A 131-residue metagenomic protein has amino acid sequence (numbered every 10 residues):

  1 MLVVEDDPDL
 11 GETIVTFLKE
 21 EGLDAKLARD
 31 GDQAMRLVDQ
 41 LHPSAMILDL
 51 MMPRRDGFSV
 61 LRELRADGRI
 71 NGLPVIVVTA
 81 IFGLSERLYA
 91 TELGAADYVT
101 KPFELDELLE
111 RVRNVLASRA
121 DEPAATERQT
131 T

Functional and structural regions predicted by a protein language model:
D7-K26, V115: Two-component/phosphorelay signaling modules centered on CheY-like receiver
G11, M52-R54, N71, G83 (+1 more regions): The feature encodes the CheY-like receiver
V15, S59, F82-D97, E110: Alpha4 helix (beta4-alpha4-beta5 surface) of REC/receiver domains from two-component response regulators
D30-Q33, D49, D56-R62, G94: Acidic catalytic/metal-coordinating carboxylates
R36, F58-N71: Short amphipathic alpha-helix used as the core "switch/output" element in two-component signaling
L41-I47: Active-site beta3 strand of CheY-like receiver
F103-R113: C-terminal output helix
